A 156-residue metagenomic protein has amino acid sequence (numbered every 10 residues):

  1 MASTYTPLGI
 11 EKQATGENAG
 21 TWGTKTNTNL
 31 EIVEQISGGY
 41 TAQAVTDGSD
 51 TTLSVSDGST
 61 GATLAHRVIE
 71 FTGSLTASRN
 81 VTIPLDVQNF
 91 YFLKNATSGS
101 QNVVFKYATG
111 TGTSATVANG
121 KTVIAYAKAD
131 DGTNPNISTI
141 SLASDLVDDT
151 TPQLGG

Functional and structural regions predicted by a protein language model:
M1-G9, A14-V103, P135: Exposed extracellular interaction/assembly regions and N-terminal maturation sites
I10, E17, S114, D149-T150: N-terminal hydrophobic or amphipathic segments with adjacent small-residue motifs that include Sec signal peptides
G16, G120, G155-G156: Glycine-centered flexibility sites
T21-T28, D50, N119-D131, T151: Extracellular disulfide-bonded cysteine-rich modules/repeats
D47, L142-G156: Register-specific beta-strand positions within repetitive beta-rich fiber domains
R79, V87-N89, Q101-L142: Beta-strand-rich solenoidal segments
